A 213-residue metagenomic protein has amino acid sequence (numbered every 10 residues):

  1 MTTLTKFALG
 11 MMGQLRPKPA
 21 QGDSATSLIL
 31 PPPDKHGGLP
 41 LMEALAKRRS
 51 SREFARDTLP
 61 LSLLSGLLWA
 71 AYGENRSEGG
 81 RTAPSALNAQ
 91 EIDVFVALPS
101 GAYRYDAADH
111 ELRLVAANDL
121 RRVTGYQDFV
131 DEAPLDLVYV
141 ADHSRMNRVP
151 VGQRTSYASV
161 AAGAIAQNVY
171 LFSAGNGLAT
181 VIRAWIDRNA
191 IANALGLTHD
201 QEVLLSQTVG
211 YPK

Functional and structural regions predicted by a protein language model:
M1-A133: N-terminal amphipathic, basic helical "cap/leader" segment at the start of enzyme domains
A8-G13, G163, Q207-G210: Glycine-centered structural positions embedded in regular secondary structure
R48, L67, V94, L137-I191: Small-aliphatic-rich amphipathic alpha-helix that forms the alpha element of a beta-alpha
A86, T180-R183, H199: Short, surface-exposed helix-loop/turn micro-motifs enriched in polar/charged residues
P99-G101, D142, P212: Solvent-exposed coil/turn segments that connect beta secondary-structure elements in extracytoplasmic/periplasmic
D131-L135, D200-Q201: Short coil/turn connectors at secondary-structure junctions
G196-K213: A glycine-rich helix N-cap at a beta->alpha junction
